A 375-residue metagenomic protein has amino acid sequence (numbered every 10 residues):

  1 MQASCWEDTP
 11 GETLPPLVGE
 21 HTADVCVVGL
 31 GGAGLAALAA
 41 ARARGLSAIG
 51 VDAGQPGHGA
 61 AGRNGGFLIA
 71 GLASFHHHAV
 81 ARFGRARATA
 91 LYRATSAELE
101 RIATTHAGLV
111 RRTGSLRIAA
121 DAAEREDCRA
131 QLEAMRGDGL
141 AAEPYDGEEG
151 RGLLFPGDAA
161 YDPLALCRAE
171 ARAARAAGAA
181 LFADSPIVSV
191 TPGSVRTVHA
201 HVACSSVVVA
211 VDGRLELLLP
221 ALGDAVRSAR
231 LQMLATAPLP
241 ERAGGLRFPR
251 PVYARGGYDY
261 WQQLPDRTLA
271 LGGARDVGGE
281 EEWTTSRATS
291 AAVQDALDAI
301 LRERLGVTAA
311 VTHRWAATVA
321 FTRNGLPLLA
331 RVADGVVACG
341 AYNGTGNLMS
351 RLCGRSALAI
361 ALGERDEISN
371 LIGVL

Functional and structural regions predicted by a protein language model:
M1-D8, S74-V80, E100-R172, A176-A177: Flavin (FAD/FMN) cofactor-binding and adjacent substrate-gating region of FAD-dependent oxidoreductase domains
M1-V25: Extreme N-terminal leader/targeting segments of oxidoreductases
V25-G50: N-terminal Rossmann-like FAD-binding beta1-loop-alpha1 element of flavoenzymes
A43-R63: Glycine-rich FAD pyrophosphate-binding loop
R63-A94: Glycine-rich active-site loop/strand segments that organize a redox cofactor
G65-L68, L72-A73, T113-I118, G223-R247 (+1 more regions): Central beta-strand plus flanking loop segment that forms part of the substrate or channel wall within the catalytic
G157, E281-T284, A299-L375: C-terminal catalytic lobe of FAD-dependent flavoproteins
S189-L264: Flavin-dependent oxidoreductases
